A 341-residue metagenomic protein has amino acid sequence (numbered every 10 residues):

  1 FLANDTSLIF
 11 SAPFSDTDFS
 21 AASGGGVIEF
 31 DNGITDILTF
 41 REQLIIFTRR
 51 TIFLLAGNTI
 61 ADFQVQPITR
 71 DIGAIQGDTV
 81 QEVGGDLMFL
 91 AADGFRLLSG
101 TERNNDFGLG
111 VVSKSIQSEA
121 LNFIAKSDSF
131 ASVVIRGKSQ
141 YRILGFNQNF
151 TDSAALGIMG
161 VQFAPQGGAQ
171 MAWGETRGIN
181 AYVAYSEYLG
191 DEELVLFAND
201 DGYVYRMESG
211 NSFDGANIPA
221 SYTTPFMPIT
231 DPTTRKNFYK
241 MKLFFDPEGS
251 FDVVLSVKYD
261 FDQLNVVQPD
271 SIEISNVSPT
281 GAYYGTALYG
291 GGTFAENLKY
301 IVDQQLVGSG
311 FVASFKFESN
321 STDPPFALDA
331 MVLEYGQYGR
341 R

Functional and structural regions predicted by a protein language model:
F1-F53, S129-P165, G202-Y203, N320-S321: N-terminal beta-propeller domains
L2-D16, L55-G57, L98, M207 (+1 more regions): Predominantly extracellular/luminal cell-surface or secreted proteins
D5, R49, G57-N58, A92-D93 (+1 more regions): Surface loops and adjacent helix of pleckstrin homology
S11, T17-A22, D62-Q64, K114 (+1 more regions): Extracytoplasmic/lumenal domain signature
N32-T35, F40-E42, I68, I75-G77 (+1 more regions): Catalytic micro-motifs at enzyme active sites that drive phosphoryl/nucleotidyl and oxygen chemistry
L44-T69: Surface-exposed extracellular loop regions of Gram-negative outer-membrane beta-barrel proteins
A56, F63-V65, A91, S99 (+1 more regions): Intrinsically disordered, low-complexity regions enriched in proline, serine, glycine and charged residues
I72-G77, E82-D86, D93-R341: Beta-sheet repeat architectures centered on beta-propellers
